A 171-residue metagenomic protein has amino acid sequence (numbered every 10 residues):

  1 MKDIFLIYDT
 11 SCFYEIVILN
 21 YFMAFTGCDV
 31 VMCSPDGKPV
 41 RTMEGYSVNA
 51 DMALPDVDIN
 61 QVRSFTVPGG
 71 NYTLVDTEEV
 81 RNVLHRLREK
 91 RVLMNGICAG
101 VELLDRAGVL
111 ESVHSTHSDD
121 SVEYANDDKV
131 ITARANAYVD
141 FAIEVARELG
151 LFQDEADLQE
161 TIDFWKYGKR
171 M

Functional and structural regions predicted by a protein language model:
K2-S11, V17, Y21-K38, Y46-M171: Active-site-adjacent pocket-lining segments in enzyme domains
